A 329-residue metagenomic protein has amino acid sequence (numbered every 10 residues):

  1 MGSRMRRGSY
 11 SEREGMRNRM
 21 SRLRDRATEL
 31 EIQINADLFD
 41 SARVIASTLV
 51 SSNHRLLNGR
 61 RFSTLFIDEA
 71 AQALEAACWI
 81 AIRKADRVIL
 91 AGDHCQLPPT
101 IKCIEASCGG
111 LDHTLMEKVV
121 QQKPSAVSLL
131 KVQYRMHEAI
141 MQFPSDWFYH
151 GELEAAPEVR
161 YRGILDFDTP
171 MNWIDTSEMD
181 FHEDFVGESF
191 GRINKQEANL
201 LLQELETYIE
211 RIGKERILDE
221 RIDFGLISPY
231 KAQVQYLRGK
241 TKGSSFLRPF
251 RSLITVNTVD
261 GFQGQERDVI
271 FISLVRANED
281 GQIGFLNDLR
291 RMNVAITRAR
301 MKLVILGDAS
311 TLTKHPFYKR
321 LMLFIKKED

Functional and structural regions predicted by a protein language model:
M1-T64: Conserved helicase NTPase catalytic core signature
A36, V50-D329: Conserved helicase motor core of SF1/SF2 NTP-dependent helicases
